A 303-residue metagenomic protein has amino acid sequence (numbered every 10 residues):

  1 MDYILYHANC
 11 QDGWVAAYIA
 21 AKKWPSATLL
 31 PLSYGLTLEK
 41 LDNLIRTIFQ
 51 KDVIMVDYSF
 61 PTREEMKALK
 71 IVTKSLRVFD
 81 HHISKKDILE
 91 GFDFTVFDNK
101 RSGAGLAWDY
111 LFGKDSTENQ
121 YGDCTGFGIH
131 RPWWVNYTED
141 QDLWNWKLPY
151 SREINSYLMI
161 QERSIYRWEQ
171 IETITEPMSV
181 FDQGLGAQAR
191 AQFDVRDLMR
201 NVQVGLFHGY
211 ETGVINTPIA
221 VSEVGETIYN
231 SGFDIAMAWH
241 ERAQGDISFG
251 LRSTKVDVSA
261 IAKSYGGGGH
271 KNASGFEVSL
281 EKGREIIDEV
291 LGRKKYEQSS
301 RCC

Functional and structural regions predicted by a protein language model:
M1-M159, Y166, G186-R190, D194-C303: Replace "Mg2+/Mn2+-dependent" with "divalent metal-dependent
Y166-R190: Long, charge-rich alpha-helical interaction segments
